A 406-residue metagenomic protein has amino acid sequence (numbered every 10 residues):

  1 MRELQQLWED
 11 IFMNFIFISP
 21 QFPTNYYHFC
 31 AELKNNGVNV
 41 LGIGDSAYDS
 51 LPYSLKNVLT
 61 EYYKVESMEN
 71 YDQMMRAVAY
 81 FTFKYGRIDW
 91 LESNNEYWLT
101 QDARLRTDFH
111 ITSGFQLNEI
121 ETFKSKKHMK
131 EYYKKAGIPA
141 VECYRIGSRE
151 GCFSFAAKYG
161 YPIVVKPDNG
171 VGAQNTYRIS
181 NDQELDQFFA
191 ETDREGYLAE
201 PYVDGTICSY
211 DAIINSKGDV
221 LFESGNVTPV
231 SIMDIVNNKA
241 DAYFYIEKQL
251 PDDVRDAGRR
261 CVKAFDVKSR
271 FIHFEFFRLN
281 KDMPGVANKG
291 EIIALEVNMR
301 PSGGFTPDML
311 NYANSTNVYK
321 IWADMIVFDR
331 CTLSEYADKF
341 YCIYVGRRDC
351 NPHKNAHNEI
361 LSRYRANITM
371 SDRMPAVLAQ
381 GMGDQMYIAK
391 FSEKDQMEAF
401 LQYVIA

Functional and structural regions predicted by a protein language model:
E3-Q116, C331, E393-I405: ATP-binding N-terminal substructure of ATP-dependent carboxylate-amine bond-forming enzymes
Y62-E69, Y144-S148, R178-S180: Short acidic-hydrophobic, aromatic-tinged amphipathic segments that line or gate anion-handling sites
F81-I88, K158-Y159, T192-R194: Glycine-rich phosphate-binding loop signature in dinucleotide/nucleotide-binding domains
R106-N175: A conserved helix-loop-beta module that forms one wall/lid of the active-site cleft in ATP-utilizing catalytic domains
P139-V141, P162-V165, Q174-S209, D234-A242 (+2 more regions): Conserved ATP-binding module of the ATP-grasp superfamily
I146, T176-N181, I213-N215, L279: Short beta-strand-to-turn element immediately C-terminal to the catalytic PLP-Schiff-base lysine in fold type I
P201-V267, F271, R278, D282 (+3 more regions): ATP-dependent carboxylate/phosphate-activation module, predominantly the ATP-grasp catalytic core and closely related
I321-A406: Peripheral (often C-terminal) accessory segments that flank ATP-dependent C-N-forming ligase machineries
